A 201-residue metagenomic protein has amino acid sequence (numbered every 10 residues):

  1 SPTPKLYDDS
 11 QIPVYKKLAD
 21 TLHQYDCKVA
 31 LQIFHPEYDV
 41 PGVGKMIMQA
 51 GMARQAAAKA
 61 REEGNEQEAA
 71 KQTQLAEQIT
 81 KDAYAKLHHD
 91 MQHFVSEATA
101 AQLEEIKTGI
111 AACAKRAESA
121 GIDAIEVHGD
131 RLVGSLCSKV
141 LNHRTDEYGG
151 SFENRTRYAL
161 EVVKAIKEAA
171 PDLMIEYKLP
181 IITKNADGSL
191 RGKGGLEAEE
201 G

Functional and structural regions predicted by a protein language model:
S1-D9, G44-I47, Q92, E97 (+2 more regions): Surface-exposed, active-site-proximal loop segments in enzymatic domains
P2-A30, S138-Y177, I181: Alpha-helix-loop-beta-strand connector modules within alpha/beta enzyme cores
H23, K28, F34-R116, A120: Non-globular sequence segments
I33-H35, V127-G129, Y177-I181: A cross-domain feature marking catalytic cores of carbohydrate-active enzymes and several ubiquitous metabolic/repair
E37-D39, R131-V133, T183-N185: Feature marks short, surface-exposed loop/turn motifs that line or immediately flank catalytic pockets and channel
E77-A85, A124-L136, I175: Short coil-to-beta-strand
F94-R131, D146-A165, A169: Metal-dependent enolase-superfamily TIM-barrel catalytic cores that perform enediolate-based chemistry
E153, P180-G201: Non-catalytic scaffold segments within catalytic domains of secreted glycoside hydrolases
